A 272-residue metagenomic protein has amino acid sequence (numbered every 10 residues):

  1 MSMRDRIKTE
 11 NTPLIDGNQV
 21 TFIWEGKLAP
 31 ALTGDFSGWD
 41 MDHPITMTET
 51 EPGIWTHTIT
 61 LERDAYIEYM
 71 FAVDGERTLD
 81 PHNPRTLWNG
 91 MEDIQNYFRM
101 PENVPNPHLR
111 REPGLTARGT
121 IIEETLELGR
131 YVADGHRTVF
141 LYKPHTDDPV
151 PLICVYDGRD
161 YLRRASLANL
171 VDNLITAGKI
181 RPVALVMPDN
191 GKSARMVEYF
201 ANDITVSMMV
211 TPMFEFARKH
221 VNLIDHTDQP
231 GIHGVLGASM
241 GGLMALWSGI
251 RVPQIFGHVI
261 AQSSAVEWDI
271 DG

Functional and structural regions predicted by a protein language model:
M1-R4, N11-D64, A72-N103, L128-G129: Aromatic-rich carbohydrate-binding modules that target alpha-glucans
T21, E49, M91-T146: N-terminal cap/lid segment of alpha/beta-hydrolase-fold proteins
L32, A65-V73, V150, T205 (+3 more regions): Short beta-strand segments enriched for Tyr within beta-sheet-rich domains, predominantly fibronectin type III
D134-H136, Y199-I224: Alpha/beta-hydrolase active-site loop
F140-K143, D148-R159: Short beta-strand element of the alpha/beta-hydrolase
L152-V155, A184-P188, G234-L236, H258-Q262: Structural recognition of the beta-strand scaffold that forms the well-ordered cores of secreted hydrolase catalytic
R159-P212: Active-site machinery of serine-nucleophile hydrolases
S166, D225-G272: Primarily recognizes the serine-hydrolase "nucleophile elbow" in alpha/beta-hydrolase and SGNH/GDSL folds
